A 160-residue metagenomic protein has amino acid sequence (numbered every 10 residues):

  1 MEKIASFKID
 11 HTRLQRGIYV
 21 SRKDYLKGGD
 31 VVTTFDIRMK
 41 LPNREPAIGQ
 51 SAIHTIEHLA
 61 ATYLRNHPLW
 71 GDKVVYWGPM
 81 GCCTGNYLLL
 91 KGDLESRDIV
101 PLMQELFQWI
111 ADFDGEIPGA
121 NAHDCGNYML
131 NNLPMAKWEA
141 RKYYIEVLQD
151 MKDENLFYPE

Functional and structural regions predicted by a protein language model:
M1-L64: His/Glu-rich zincin catalytic helix
K3-I4, R22, G71-K73, M129: Sparse, context-dependent recognition of short Cys/His-centered cofactor- or disulfide-binding micro-motifs
Y19, Y25, Y63, Y76 (+4 more regions): Sequence-level detector for tyrosine residue identity
V20, S51-I53, L69, D93 (+4 more regions): Generic preference for flexible, low-structure residues
P42-D98: M16/MPP (pitrilysin/insulinase) zinc-metallopeptidase core fold and M16-derived inactive scaffolds
W77-D150: Active-site-adjacent, His/Asp/Glu-enriched structural segments that form or flank metal-binding and acid/base networks
E146-E160: Histidine-acidic residue clusters that define the catalytic metal-binding segment of zinc metallopeptidase domains
